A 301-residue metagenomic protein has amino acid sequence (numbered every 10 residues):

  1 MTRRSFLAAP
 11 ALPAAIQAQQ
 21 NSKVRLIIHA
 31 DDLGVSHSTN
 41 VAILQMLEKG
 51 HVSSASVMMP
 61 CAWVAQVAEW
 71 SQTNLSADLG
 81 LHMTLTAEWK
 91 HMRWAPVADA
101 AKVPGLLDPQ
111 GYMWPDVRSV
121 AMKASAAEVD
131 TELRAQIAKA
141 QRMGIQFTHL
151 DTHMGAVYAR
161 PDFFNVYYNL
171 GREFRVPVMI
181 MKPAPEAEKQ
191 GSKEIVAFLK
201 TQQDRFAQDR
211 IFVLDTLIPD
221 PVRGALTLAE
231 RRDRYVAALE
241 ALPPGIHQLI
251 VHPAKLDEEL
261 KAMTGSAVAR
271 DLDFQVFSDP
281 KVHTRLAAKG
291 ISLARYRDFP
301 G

Functional and structural regions predicted by a protein language model:
M1-P13: N-terminal secretory signal peptides and thylakoid transit peptides that target proteins across membranes
S22-K90: Active-site beta->alpha N-cap acidic-glycine motif
R25-I27, V52-S54, S76-G80, F147-D151 (+3 more regions): Structural preference for beta-strand elements that scaffold enzyme active sites
L33, P60, H82-E88, H153-G155 (+4 more regions): Active-site beta-loop-alpha junctions enriched in small/polar residues
I43-E48, Q66-A77, P96-L107, R142 (+1 more regions): Acidic (Asp/Glu)-rich catalytic clusters
M92-V120, S266: Active-site gating loops and adjacent loop-to-helix segments of metal-dependent hydrolytic enzymes
A126, D130, R134-Q208, F212 (+3 more regions): Catalytic domains of cell-wall/extracellular-matrix polysaccharide-remodeling enzymes, centered on de-N-acetylation
V178-M179, M263-G301: C-terminal domain-boundary segment and adjacent tail
